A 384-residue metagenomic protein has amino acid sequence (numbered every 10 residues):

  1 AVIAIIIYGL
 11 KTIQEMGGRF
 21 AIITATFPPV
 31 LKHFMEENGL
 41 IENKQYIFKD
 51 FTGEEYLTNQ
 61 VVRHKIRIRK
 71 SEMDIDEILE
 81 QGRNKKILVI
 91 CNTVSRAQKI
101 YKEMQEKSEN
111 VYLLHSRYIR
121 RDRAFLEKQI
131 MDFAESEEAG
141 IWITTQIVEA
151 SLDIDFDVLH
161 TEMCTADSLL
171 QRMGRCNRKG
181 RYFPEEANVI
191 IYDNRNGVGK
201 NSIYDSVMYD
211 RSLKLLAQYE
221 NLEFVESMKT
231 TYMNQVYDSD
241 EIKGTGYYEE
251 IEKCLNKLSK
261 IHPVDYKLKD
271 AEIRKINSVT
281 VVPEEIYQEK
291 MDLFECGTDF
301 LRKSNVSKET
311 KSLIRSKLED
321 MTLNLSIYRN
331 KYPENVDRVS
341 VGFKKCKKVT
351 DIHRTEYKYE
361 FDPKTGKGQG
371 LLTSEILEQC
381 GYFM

Functional and structural regions predicted by a protein language model:
A1-I3, G9-M35: Conserved helicase ATPase motor motifs in RecA-like P-loop NTPase domains
K11-G17, G82, D132-E137, L152-D153: Conserved catalytic network of the ASCE P-loop NTPase/AAA+ motor domain
M16-I22, K86, E138-I141: Loop/turn-to-beta-strand initiation segments
F27-G82: Interdomain hinge/linker at the junction between the two RecA-like core domains of SF2 helicases
E42-T52, K107-F125: Conserved RecA-like helicase motor-core motifs
Q81-Q105, Y112-H115: Conserved strand-helix element at the start of the C-terminal RecA-like helicase core
L113-A124, Q129, E138-A187, I191-G197: Conserved RecA-like helicase motor core of SF1/SF2 enzymes
F156, L170-M173, K179-M384: C-terminal accessory region of SF2 helicases/translocases
